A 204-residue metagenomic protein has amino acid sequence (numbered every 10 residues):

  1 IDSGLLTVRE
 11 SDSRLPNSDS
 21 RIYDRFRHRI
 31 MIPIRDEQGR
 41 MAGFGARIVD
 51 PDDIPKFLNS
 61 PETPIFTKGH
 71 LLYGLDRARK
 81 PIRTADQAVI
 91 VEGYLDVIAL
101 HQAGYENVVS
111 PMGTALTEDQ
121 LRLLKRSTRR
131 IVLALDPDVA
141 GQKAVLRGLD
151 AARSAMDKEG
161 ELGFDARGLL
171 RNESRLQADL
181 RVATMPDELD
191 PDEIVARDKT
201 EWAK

Functional and structural regions predicted by a protein language model:
I1-I131, V145, A155: Phosphate-handling DNA/RNA-contact segment within nucleic-acid enzymes
I34-D36, A46, L135, T184 (+1 more regions): Flexible glycine-/small-residue-rich
P64-K68, S110, T114, A134-Q142 (+3 more regions): Hydrophobic alpha-helical scaffolding
G104-V108, G148-R153, R197-W202: Short secondary-structure boundary/capping segments
L121-L124, D150-S154, V182, K204: Flexible glycine/proline-rich, aromatic-decorated loop/lid segments
A140-G148, L189-I194: Switch/connector loops and helix/strand junctions flanking conserved nucleotide-binding motifs in nucleotide-processing
Q142-K143, A151-D165: Internal, charge-rich low-complexity segments
E159-K204: C-terminal or mid-to-C-terminal helical accessory/interaction module adjacent to the motor/catalytic core
